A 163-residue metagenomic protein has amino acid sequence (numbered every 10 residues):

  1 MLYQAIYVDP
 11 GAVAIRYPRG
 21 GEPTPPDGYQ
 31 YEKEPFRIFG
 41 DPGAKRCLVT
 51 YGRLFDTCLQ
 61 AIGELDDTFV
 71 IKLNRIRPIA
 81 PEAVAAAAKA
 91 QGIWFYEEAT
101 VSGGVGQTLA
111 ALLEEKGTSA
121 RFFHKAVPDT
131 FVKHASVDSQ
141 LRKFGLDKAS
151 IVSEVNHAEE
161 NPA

Functional and structural regions predicted by a protein language model:
M1-I6: Internal gly/pro-rich beta-alpha loop/helix module that stabilizes soluble enzyme cofactors or their anionic handles
Y7-A163: Thiamine diphosphate
